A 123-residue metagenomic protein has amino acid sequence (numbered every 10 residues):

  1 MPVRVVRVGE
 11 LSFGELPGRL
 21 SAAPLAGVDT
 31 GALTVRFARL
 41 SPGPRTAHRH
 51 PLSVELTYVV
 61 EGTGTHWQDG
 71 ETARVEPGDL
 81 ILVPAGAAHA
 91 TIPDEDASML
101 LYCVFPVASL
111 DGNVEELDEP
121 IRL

Functional and structural regions predicted by a protein language model:
M1-A32, E116-L123: A short, N-terminal "cap"/entry segment at the start of jelly-roll beta-barrel domains of the cupin/DSBH fold
P17, V28-A32, P51, V75 (+1 more regions): A generic fold-level signal
A22, V35-R39, L56, T72 (+1 more regions): Conserved hydrophobic/aromatic beta-strand scaffold that supports enzyme active sites
A26-T34, S41-L56: A short beta-loop-beta micro-motif enriched in histidine and acidic residues
D29, T65, A85-D111: Ligand-binding loop in jelly-roll beta-barrel domains
T30-L33, L40-G43, E61-T63, T72 (+1 more regions): Short, charged/polar surface micro-motifs in flexible loops or helix N-caps
S41-G43, G78, P84-G86, D96: Tight coil/turn sites that cap or link beta-strands
R45, R49-P77, A87: A short beta-strand-loop-beta hairpin characteristic of the jelly-roll/cupin
